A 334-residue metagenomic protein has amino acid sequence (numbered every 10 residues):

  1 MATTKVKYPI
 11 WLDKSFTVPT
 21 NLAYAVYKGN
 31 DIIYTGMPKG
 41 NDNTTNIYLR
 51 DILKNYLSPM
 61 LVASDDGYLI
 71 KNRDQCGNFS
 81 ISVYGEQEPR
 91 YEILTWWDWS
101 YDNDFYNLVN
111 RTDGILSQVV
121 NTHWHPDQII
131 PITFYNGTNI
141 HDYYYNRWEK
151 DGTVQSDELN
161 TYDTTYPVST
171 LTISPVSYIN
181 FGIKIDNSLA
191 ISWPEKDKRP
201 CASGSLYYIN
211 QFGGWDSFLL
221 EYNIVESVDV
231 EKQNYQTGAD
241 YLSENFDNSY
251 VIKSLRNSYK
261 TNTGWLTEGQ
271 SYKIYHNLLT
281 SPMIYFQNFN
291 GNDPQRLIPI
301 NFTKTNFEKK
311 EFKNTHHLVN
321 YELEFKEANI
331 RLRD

Functional and structural regions predicted by a protein language model:
M1-R199: Preference for solvent-exposed, low-hydrophobicity sequence contexts
T133, S188-D334: Extracellular/virion structural assembly segments
